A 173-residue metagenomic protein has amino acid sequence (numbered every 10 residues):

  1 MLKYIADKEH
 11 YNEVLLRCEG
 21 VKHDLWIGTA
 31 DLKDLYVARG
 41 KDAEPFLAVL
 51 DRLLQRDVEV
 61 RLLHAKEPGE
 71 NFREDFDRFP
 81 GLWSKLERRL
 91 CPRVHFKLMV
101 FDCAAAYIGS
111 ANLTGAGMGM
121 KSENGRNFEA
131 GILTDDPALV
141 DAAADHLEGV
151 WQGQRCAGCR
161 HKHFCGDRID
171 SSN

Functional and structural regions predicted by a protein language model:
M1-L62: PLD-like (HKD) phosphodiesterase/transphosphatidyltransferase domain
D31-V37, E67-E70, L139: Short acidic, S/G/P-rich loop/turn micro-motifs used as interaction or catalytic elements
Y36-V37, F72-E74, G117-M118: Short glycine-/acidic-enriched loop or helix-start segments at secondary-structure transitions that form or flank
V58, G81-E87: A short helix-to-beta-strand connector/capping loop
F72-L82: Short, aromatic/basic amphipathic alpha-helical patches
R89-R93, G125: Short solvent-exposed loop/turn micro-motifs enriched in small/polar/acidic residues
K97-V100, A130-I132: Short beta-strand scaffold segments in enzyme catalytic cores
A105-N173: Signature of lipid phosphatidyltransferase scaffolds
